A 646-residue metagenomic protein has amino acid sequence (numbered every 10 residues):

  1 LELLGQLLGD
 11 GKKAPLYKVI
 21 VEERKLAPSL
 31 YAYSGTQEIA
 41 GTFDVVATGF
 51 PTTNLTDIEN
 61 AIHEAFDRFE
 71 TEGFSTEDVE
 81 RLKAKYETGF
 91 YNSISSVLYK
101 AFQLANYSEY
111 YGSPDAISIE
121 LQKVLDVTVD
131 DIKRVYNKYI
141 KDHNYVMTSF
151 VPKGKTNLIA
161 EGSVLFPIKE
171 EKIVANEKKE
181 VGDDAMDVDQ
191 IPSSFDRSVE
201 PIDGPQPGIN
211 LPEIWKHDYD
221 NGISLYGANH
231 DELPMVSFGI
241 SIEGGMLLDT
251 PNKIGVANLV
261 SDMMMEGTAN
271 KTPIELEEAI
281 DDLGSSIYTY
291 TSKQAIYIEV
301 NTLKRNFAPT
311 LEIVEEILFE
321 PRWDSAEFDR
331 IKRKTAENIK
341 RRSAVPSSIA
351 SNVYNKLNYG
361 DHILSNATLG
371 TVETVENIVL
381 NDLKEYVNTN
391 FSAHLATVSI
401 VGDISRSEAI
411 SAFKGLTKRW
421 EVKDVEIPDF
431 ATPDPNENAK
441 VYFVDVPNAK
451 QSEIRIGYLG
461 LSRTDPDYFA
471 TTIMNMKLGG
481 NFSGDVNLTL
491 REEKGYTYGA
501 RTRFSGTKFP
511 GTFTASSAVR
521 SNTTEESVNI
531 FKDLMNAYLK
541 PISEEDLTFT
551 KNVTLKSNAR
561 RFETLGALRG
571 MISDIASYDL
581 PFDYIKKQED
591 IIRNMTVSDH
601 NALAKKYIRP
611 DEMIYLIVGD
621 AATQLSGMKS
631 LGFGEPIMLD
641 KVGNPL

Functional and structural regions predicted by a protein language model:
L1, K18-D126, V146-V151, L158-V164 (+12 more regions): M16 family metallopeptidases and their MPP-like homologs
F74, D324-R330, V425-E426, I542 (+1 more regions): Conserved short beta-strand edge segments in small beta-sheet-based binding/regulatory domains
S118-S241, T250, S405-D445, E453 (+2 more regions): Proteolytic maturation boundary segments
D131, V135, E320-W323, F328 (+1 more regions): Peptidyl-prolyl cis-trans isomerase
N144, S347, L380-L416, D611-M613: Non-catalytic, conformational "gating/processing" segments within enzyme and secreted inhibitor domains
